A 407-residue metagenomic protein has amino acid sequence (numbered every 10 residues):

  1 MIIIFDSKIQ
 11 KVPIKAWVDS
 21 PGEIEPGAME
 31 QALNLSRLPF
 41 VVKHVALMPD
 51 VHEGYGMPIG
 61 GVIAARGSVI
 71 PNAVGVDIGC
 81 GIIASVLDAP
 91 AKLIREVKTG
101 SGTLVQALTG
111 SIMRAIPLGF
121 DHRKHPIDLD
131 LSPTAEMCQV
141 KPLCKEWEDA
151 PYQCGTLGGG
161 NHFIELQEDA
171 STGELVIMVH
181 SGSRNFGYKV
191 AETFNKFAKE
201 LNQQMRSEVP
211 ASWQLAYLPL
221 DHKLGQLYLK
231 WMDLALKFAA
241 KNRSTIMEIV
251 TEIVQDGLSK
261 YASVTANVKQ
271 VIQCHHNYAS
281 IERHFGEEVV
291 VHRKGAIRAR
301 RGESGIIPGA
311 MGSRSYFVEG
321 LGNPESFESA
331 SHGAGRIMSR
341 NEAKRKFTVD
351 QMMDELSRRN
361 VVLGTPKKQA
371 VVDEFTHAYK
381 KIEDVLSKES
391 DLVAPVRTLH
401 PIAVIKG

Functional and structural regions predicted by a protein language model:
I2-Q31, F40-L47, E53-I59, I63 (+3 more regions): Domain-length cofactor-binding catalytic modules of enzymes
V51-H52, C80: Acidic, glycine-rich active-site loops and adjacent beta-strand->loop/helix elements that engage anionic groups
C80-I83, S183: Soluble secreted/lumenal catalytic domains with histidine-centered metal-binding or acid-base catalytic motifs
I83-V86, R340-N341: Iron-sulfur (Fe-S) cluster-binding segments and ferredoxin-like electron-carrier domains, especially [2Fe-2S]
P126-T134: Acidic, glycine-rich loop-and-strand cores that form catalytic or ligand-binding grooves in diverse globular domains
